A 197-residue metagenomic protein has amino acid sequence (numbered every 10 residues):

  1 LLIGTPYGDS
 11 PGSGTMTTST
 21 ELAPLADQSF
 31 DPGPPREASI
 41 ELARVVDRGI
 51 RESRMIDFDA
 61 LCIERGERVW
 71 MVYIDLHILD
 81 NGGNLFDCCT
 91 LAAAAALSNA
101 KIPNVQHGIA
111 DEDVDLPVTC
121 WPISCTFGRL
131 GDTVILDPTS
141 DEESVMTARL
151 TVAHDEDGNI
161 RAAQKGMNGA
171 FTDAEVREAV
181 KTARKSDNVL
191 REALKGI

Functional and structural regions predicted by a protein language model:
L1-I197: Polyanion-binding surfaces on beta-sheet-dominated domains and ring/shell assemblies
